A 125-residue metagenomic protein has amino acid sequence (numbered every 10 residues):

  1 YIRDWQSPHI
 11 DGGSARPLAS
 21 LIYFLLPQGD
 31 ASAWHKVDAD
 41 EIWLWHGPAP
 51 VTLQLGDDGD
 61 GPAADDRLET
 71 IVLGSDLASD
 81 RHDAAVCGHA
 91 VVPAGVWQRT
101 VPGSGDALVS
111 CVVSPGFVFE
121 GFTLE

Functional and structural regions predicted by a protein language model:
Y1-A90, R99-A107, C111-E125: Non-catalytic, conserved peripheral segments adjacent to functional cores
P93: Histidine-centered phosphotransfer motif of kinases
